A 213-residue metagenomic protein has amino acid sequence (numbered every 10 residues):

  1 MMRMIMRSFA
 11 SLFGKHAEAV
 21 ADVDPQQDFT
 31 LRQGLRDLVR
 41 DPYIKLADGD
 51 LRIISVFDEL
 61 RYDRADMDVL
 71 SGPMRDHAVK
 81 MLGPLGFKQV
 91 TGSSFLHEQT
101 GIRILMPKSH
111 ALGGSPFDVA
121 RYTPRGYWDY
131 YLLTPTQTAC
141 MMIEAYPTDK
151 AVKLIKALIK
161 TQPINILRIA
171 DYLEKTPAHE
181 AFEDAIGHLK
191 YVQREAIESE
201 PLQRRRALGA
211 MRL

Functional and structural regions predicted by a protein language model:
M1-A47, A181, E198-R204: Helical scaffold of the NTase/Pol beta-like nucleotidyltransferase catalytic core
M2, A21-D24, D28, S71 (+4 more regions): Intrinsic-disorder-associated interaction segments
E18-L31, L70-L105: Metal-dependent nucleotidyltransferase catalytic core
Q27, T161-L213: Charged phosphate-binding loop/patch that engages nucleotide di/tri-phosphates or the phosphate backbone of nucleic
D28-M74: Active-site nucleotide-donor binding segment shared across nucleotidyl transfer reactions
L46, Q89-T91, L167, A181: A local structural micro-motif
K88, H97-I164, R168-D171: Conserved, surface-exposed functional patches that form binding/active-site neighborhoods
